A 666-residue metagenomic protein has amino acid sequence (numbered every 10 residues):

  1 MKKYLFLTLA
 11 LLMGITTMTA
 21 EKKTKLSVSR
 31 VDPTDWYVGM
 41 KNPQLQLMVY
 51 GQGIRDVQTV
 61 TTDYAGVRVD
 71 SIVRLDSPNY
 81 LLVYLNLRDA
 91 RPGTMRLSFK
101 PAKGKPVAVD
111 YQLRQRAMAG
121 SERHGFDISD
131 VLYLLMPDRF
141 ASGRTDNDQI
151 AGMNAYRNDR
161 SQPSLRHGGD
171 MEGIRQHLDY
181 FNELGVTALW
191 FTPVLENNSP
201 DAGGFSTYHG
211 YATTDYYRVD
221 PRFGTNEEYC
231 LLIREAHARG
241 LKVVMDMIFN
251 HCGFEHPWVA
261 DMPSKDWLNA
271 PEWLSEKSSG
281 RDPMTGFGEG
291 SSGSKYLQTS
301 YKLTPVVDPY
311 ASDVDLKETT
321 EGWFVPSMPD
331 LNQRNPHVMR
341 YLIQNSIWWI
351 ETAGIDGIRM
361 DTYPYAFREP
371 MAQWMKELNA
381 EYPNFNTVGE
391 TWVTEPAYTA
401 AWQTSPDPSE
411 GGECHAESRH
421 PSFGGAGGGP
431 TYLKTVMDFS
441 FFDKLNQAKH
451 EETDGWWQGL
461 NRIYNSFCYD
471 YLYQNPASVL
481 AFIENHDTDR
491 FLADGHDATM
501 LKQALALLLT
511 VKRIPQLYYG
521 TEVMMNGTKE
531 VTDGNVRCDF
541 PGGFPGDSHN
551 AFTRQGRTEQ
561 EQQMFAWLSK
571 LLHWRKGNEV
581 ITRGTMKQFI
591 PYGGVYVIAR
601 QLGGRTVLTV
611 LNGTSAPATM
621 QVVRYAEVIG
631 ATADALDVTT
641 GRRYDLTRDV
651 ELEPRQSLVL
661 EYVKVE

Functional and structural regions predicted by a protein language model:
M1-V28: Bacterial Sec-dependent N-terminal signal peptides
T19-K22, K100-V131, N182, V523-E666: Carbohydrate-interacting/catalytic domains
E21-R55, L113-R116: Beta-strand/beta-sandwich contexts
M40-K103: Immunoglobulin-like IPT/TIG beta-sandwich domains and homologous Ig-like subdomains
Y133, L189-F191, V243-M245, I358 (+3 more regions): Hydrophobic faces of well-ordered beta-strands that scaffold small-molecule active sites in alpha/beta enzyme cores
F140-I347, T352, M371-E381, T391 (+4 more regions): Substrate-binding/active-site clefts of carbohydrate-active enzymes
H251, N345-I347, E351-Q474, H496-A498 (+6 more regions): Active-site-proximal helices and loops of the catalytic beta/alpha 8
P476-H496: Active-site clefts of carbohydrate-active enzymes
